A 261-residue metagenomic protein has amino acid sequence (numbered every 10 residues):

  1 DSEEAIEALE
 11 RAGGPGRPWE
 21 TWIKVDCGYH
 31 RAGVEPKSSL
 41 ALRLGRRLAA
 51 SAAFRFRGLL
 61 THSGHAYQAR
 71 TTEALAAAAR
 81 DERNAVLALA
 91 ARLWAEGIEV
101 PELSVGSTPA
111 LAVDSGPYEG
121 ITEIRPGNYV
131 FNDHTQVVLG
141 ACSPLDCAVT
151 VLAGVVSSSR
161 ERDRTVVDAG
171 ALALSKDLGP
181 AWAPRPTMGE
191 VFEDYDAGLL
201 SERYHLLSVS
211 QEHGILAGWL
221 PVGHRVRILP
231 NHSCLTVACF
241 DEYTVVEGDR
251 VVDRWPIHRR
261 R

Functional and structural regions predicted by a protein language model:
D1-A69: Active-site-proximal beta-alpha core segment in soluble small-molecule metabolic enzymes
T72-R261: Active-site anion/phosphate-binding pocket segments in diverse small-molecule metabolic enzymes
